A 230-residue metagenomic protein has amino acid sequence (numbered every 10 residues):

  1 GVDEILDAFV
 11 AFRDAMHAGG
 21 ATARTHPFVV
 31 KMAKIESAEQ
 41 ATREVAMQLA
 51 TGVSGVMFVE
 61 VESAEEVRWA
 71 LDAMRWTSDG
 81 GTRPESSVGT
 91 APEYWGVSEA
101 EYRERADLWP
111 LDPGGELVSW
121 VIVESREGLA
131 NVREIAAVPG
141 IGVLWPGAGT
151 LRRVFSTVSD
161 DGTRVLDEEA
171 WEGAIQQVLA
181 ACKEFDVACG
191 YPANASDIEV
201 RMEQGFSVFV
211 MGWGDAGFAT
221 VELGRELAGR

Functional and structural regions predicted by a protein language model:
G1, K34-E36, E60-E62, V123-E127 (+3 more regions): Active-site-proximal loop/turn and secondary-structure-junction residues that shape catalytic pockets, frequently
G1-F12, P146-E169: Glycine-rich, proline-tolerant flexible connector loops at the mouths of alpha/beta enzymes
V2-R68, A73-W76: Active-site beta->alpha loop and helix N-cap motifs at the rims of alpha/beta catalytic domains
H26-A33, V56-F58, S119-V123, L144-P146 (+2 more regions): Hydrophobic faces of well-ordered beta-strands that scaffold small-molecule active sites in alpha/beta enzyme cores
R43, T51-P139, A148-R153: Conserved anion-binding
G55, S196-A216: Short, electropositive alpha-helical surface patch
A64-G80, D160-D161, G214-R230: C-terminal helical cap(s) of enzyme catalytic domains, especially alpha/beta-barrels
L179, K183, M202: Anion (oxyanion) recognition and catalysis
